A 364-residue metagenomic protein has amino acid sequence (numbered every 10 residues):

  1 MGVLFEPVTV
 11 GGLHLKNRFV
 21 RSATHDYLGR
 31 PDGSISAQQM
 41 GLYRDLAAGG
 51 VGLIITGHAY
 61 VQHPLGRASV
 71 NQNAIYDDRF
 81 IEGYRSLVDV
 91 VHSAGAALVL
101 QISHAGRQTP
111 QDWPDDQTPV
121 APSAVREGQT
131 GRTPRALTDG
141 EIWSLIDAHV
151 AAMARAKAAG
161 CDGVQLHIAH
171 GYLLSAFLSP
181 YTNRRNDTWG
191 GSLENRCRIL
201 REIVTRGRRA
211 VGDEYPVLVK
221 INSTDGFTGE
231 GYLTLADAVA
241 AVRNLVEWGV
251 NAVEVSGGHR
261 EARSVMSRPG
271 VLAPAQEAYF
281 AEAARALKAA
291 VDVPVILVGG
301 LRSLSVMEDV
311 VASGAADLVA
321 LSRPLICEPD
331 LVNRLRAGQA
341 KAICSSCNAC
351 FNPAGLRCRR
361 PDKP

Functional and structural regions predicted by a protein language model:
M1-P364: Flavin-dependent oxidoreductase catalytic cores
